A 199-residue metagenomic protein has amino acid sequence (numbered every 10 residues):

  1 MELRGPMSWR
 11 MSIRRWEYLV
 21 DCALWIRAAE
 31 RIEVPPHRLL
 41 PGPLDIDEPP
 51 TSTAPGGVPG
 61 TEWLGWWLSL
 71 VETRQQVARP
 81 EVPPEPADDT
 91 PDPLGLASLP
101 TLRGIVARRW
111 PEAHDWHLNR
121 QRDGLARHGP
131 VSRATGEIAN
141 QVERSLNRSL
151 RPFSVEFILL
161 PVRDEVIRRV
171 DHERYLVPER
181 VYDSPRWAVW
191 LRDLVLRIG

Functional and structural regions predicted by a protein language model:
M1-N119: N-terminal low-structure segments adjacent to metalloprotease catalytic domains across cellular compartments
W25-R31, H37-R38, Q75, R79 (+5 more regions): Generic alpha-helix signal with a bias toward terminal, lower-confidence helices and secondary-structure junctions
G65-S69, N140, R144, D193: Charged/polar, solvent-exposed surface patches and flexible loops
A113-Y175, E179: Auxiliary, metal-adjacent structural segments of Zn-dependent hydrolase domains
P178, Y182-G199: Active-site recognition of the HExxH zinc-binding catalytic motif
